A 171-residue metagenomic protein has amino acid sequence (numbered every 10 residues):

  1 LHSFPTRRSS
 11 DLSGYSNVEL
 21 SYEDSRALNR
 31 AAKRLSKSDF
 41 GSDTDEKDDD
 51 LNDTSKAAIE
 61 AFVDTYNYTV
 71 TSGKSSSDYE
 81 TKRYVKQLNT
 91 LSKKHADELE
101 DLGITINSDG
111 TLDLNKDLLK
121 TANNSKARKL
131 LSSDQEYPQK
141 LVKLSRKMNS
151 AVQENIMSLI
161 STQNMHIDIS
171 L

Functional and structural regions predicted by a protein language model:
L1-T6: Single conserved hydrophobic/aromatic residue that forms the stacking wall/gate of nucleotide- or nucleobase-binding
R7-L171: Polar, low-complexity export/assembly segments characteristic of proteins that are secreted or assemble on the cell
